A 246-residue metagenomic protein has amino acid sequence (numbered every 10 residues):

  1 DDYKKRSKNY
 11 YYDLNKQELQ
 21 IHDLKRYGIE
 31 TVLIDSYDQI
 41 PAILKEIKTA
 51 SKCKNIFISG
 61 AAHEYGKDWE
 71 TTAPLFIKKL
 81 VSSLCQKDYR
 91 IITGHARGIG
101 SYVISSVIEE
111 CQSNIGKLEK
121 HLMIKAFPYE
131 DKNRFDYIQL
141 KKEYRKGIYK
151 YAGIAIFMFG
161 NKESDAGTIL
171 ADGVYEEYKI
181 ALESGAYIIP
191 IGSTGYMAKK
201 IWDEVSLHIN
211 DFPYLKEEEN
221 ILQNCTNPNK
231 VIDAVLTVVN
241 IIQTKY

Functional and structural regions predicted by a protein language model:
D1, E64-K245: Acidic/glycine-enriched connector segments
D2-A50, K216-Y246: C-terminal interaction surface of TIR/SEFIR-family domains
T31, I56-I58, I91: Hydrophobic beta-strand residues in large extracellular and virion-surface proteins
K48-K52, G147-K150: Short glycine/proline-enriched loop/turn "hinge" motifs that connect secondary-structure elements and lie
C53-H63: Short, hydrophobic/glycine-enriched beta-strand segments
